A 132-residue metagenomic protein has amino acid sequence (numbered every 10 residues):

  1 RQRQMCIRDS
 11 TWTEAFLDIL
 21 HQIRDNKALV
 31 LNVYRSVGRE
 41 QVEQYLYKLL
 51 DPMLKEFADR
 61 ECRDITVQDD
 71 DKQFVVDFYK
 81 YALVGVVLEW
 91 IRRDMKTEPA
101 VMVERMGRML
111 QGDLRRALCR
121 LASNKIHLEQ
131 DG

Functional and structural regions predicted by a protein language model:
R1, L17-H21, R92: Localized chelating/binding microdomains that coordinate divalent metal ions or stabilize phosphate-bearing
Q2-I7: Short, small-residue-biased leader/transition segments that mark boundaries at the very start of proteins
R8, W12, R35-V42, Q68-K72 (+1 more regions): Residue-level recognition of alpha-helical structural elements
D9-V37, Q41-D59: Helical hydrophobic small-molecule/effector-binding pocket
E14, D18, Q41, Y45 (+3 more regions): Amphipathic alpha-helical interaction segments
L29, G85-V86: A general alpha-helix detector
G38-R63, D70-G85, R115: Amphipathic alpha-helical packing segments from all-alpha helical-bundle domains
D59, Q73, K80-Y81, E89-G132: C-terminal peripheral helix-coil segments that are non-catalytic and often amphipathic
